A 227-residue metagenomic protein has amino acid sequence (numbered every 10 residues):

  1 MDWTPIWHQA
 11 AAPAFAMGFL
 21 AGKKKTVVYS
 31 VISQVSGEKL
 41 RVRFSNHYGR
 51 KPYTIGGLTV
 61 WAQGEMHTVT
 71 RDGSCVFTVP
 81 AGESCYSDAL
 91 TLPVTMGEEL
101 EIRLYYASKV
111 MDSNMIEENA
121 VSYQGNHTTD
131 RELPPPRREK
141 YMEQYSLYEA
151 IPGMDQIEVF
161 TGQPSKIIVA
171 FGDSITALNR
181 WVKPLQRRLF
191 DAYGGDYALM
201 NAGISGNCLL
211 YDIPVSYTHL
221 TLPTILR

Functional and structural regions predicted by a protein language model:
M1-F171, T176-A177, F190-G195: N-terminal secretory targeting modules
S113-E117, N179-K183, Y211-P214: Short, solvent-exposed loop/turn and secondary-structure capping segments
W181-L189, Y193-G206: Phosphate-binding active sites in nucleotide-utilizing proteins
G203-Y217: Acidic/histidine-rich helix-loop elements that form or flank divalent-metal/phosphate-binding sites at the catalytic
T218-T224: Conserved small/polar residues in nucleotide/adenosyl-binding loops
